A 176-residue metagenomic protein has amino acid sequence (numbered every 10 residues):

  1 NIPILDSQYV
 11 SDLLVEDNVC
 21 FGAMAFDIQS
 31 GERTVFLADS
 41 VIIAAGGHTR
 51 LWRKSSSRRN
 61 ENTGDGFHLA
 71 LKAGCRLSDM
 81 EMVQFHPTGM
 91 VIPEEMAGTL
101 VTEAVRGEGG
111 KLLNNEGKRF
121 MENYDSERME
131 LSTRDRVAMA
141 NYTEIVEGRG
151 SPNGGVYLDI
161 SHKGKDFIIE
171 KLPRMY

Functional and structural regions predicted by a protein language model:
I2-V10, L77-M80: A conserved beta-strand/loop element that lines the FAD pocket in flavoprotein oxidoreductases
V15, I28, N114: Short, acidic, Ser/Thr-enriched surface-loop or helix-capping motifs
V15-F21: A short, glycine/Asx- and small/polar-enriched loop/turn that sits immediately N-terminal to a beta-strand
Q29-S40: Core beta-strand elements of the Rossmann-like FAD/NAD(P) dinucleotide-binding domain in flavoenzyme oxidoreductases
V35, I43-S57: Flavin (primarily FAD) binding-site architecture
L51-A73: A conserved FAD-binding loop/helix module that cradles the flavin
L69, C75-Y176: An anion/pyrophosphate-binding glycine-rich loop and adjacent beta-alpha core in soluble alpha-beta enzymes
